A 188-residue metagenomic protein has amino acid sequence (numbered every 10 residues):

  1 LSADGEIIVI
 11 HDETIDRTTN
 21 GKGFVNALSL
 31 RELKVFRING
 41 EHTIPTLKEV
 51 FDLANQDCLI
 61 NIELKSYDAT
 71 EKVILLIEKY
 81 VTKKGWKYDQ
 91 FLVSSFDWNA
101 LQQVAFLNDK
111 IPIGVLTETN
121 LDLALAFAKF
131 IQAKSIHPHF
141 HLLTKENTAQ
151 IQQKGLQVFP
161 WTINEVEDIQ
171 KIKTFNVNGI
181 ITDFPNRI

Functional and structural regions predicted by a protein language model:
L1, F36, K65, H139 (+1 more regions): Conserved residues at the C-terminal ends of beta-strands
L1-A3, I15, S66, E165 (+1 more regions): Short, glycine/acidic-enriched loop or turn micro-motifs at the edges of active sites
E6, H11-E118, I131-K134, K154: Metal-dependent phosphodiesterase/phospholipase catalytic core, i.e., the His/Asp/Glu-rich active-site region
N39-I44, G114-I188: C-terminal active-site rim and adjoining tail of enzyme catalytic domains
